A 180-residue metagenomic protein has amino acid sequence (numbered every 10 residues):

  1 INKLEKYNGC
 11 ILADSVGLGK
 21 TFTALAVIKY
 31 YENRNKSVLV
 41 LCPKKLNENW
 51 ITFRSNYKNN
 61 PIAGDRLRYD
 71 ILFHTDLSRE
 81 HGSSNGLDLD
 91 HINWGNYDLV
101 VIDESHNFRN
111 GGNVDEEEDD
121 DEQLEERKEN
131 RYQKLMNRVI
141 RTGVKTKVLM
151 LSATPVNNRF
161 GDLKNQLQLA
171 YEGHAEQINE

Functional and structural regions predicted by a protein language model:
N2-G9, R141-V144: Phosphate-binding P-loop
Y7-A26: Walker A/P-loop
G9-A13, L39, L149-M150: Short hydrophobic/aromatic beta-strand immediately N-terminal to the Walker A/P-loop
I11, S15, E104-N107, A153-P155: Conserved coupling segment at the C-terminus of the helicase ATP-binding
S15, V27-Y31, Q166: Hydrophobic residues on the short alpha-helix immediately C-terminal to a glycine-rich phosphate/catalytic loop
V16, G143-R159: Conserved helicase ATPase motor motifs in RecA-like P-loop NTPase domains
T21-L25, K29-R138, V144, H174-E180: SF2 helicase/translocase NTPase motor core, specifically the RecA-like lobe 1 inter-motif segment between Walker
L163-E176: A short helix-turn-beta junction within AAA+ P-loop NTPase domains corresponding to the substrate/partner-engaging
